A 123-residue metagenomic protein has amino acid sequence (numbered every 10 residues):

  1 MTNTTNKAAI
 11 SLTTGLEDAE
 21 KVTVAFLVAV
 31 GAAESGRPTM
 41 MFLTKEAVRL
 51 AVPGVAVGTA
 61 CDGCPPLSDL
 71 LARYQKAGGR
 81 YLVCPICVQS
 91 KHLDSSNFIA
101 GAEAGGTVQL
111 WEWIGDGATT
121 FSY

Functional and structural regions predicted by a protein language model:
T5-A9: Extreme N-terminal starter segment of soluble prokaryotic enzymes
I10-T23, V55: Short, glycine-rich nucleotide/cofactor-binding loops
V22-G36, M41: Histidine-anchored nucleotide/phosphate-binding helix
T39-T44, Y81-P85: Short internal beta-strands
K45-V48, V88: Short beta-alpha junction loops
A47-C61: N-terminal beta-loop-helix "entrance" segment that forms/cooperates in small-molecule cofactor or anionic ligand
V57-S90: A glycine-rich helix N-cap at a beta->alpha junction
S90-D116, F121-S122: C-terminal structural segments of small proteins and small subunits
